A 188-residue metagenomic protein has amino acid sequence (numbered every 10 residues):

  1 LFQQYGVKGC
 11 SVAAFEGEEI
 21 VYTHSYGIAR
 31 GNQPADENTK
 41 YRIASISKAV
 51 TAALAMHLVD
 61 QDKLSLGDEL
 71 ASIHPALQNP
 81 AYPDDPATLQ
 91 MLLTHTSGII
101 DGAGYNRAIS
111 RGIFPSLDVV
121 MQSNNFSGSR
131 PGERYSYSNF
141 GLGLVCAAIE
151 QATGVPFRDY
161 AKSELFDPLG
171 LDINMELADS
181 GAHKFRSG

Functional and structural regions predicted by a protein language model:
L1-I43, K63-G67, I73, Q122-N125 (+1 more regions): Short, conserved catalytic-motif segment at the N-terminal edge
F2, V59-D60, A161: Alpha-helix C-terminal capping/helix-coil junction sites
A14, L77, T96: Residues that line or immediately flank small-molecule/substrate-binding pockets and catalytic motifs
E19, A81-G188: Short, surface-exposed loop or secondary-structure junction motifs that flank catalytic or metal-binding residues
Y41-A44, Y135-Y137: Catalytic tyrosine of NAD(P)H-dependent dehydrogenase/reductases that use a Tyr as the general acid/base
K48: Short, conserved phosphate/pyrophosphate- and ester-handling motifs at nucleotide-, phospho-/glycolipid
S65-P80, P168-L169: Short, glycine/proline-biased beta-turn/loop segments that scaffold the active-site neighborhood
